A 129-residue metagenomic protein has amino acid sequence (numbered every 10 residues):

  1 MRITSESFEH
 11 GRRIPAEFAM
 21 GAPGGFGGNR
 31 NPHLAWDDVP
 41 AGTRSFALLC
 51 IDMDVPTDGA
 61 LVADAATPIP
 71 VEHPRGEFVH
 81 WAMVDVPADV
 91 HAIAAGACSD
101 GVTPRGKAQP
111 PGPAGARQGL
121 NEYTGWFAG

Functional and structural regions predicted by a protein language model:
M1-G129: N-terminus-centered regions that define maturation/targeting leaders and the start of the first functional domain
